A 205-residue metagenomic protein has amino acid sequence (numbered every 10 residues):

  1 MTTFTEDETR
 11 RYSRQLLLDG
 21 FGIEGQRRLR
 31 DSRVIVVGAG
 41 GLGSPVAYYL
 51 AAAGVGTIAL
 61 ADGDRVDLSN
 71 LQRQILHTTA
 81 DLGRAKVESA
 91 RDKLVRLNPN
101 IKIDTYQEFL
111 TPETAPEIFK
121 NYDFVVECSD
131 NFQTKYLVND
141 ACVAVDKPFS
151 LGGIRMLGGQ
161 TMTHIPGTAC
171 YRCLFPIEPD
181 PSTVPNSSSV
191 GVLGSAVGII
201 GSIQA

Functional and structural regions predicted by a protein language model:
M1-Q204: Adenine nucleotide-associated cytosolic modules
